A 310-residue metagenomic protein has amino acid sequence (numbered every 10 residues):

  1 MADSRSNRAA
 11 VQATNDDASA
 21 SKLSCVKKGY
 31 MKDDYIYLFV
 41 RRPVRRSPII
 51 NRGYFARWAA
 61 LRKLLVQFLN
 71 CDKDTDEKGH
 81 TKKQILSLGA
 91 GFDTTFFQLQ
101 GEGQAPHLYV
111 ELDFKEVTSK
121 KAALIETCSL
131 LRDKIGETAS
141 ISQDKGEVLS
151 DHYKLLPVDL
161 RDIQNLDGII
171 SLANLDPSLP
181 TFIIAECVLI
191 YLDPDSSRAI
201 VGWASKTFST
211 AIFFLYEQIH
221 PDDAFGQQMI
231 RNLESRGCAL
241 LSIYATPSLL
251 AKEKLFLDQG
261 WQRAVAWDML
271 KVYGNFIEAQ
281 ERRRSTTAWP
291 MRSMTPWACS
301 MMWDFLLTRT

Functional and structural regions predicted by a protein language model:
M1-L156, I163-Q164, S171-A173, P177: Rossmann-like AdoMet
T94, Q100, Q104-A105, D195 (+2 more regions): Classical protein tyrosine phosphatase
E116-V117, I190, H220-P221: Conserved beta-strand elements of beta-rich interaction domains across eukaryotes, especially beta-propellers
V148, R161-I170, Y191-S209: A short, conserved alpha-helix within the catalytic core of class I
P157-R161, I219-Q227: Short, conserved secondary-structure transition motifs
I170, L175, L179-D195: A short SAM/SAH-binding and catalytic strip from SAM-dependent methyltransferases
P180-A185, R198-D223: Conserved beta-strand signature within the Rossmann-like core of class I S-adenosyl-L-methionine
A224-T310: Rossmann-like AdoMet/SAM-dependent catalytic core
